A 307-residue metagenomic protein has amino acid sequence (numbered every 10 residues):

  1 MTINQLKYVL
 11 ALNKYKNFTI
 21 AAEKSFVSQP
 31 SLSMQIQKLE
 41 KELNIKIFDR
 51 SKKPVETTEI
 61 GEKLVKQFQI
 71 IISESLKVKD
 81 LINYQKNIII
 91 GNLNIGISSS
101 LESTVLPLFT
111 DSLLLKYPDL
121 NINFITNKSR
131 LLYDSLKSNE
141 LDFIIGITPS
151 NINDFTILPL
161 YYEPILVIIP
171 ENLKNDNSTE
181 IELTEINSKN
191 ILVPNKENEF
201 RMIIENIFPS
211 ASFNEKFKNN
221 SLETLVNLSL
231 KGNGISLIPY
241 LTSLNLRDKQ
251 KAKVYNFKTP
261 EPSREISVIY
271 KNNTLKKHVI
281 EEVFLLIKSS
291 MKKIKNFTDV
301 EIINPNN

Functional and structural regions predicted by a protein language model:
L10-S28: Short helix-boundary/capping micro-motifs
E40-E59: A short LG(V/I)-centered, amphipathic sequence patch enriched for acidic residue(s) preceding the LG motif
E42-L43, L64-K86, V283, I294: Alpha-helical linker/hinge and terminal dimerization helices associated with HTH transcriptional regulators
I90-N153, N219-S221: Central regulatory/effector-binding core of bacterial HTH transcription factors
K128-Y133, K137-L141, I147, E199-Y255: Hydrophobic hinge/microswitch elements
I152-P159, E163, N177-S178, T224-N273: Beta-alpha-beta core module
D154-I191: Flexible hinge/capping segments at coil-to-helix
K189-A211, Y240, K276-F284, S290-I303: Secondary-structure junction motif
